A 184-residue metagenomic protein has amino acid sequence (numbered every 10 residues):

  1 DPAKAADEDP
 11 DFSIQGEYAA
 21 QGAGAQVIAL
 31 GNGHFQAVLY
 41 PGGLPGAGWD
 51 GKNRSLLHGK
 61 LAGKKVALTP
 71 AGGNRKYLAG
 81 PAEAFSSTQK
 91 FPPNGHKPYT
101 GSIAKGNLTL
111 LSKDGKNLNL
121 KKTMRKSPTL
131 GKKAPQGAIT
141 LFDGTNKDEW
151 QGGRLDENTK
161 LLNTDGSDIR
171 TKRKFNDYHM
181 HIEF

Functional and structural regions predicted by a protein language model:
D1-L39, E149-K160: Short, solvent-exposed loop/hinge segments that bridge or flank secondary-structure elements
L44-F184: Carbohydrate-interacting regions of secretory-pathway proteins
